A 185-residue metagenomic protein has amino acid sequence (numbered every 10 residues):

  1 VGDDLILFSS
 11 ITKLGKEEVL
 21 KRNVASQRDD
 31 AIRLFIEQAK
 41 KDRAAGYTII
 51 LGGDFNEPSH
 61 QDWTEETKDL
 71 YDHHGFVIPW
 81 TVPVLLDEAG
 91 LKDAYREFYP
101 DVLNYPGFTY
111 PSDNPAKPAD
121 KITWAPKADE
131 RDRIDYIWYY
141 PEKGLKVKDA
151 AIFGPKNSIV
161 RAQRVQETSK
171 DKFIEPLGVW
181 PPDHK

Functional and structural regions predicted by a protein language model:
V1-G2, G53-F55: Short loop/turn segments at strand-loop or loop-helix junctions that form parts of catalytic or ligand-binding pockets
G2-S26, E66-H73: A solvent-exposed, charged loop/short amphipathic helix patch at secondary-structure junctions
K21-A25, A31-L34, L85-E88, E97-Y99: Low-complexity, serine/threonine/proline-enriched polar segments
R22-D30, F76-V77, A128-D129: Soluble non-cytosolic domains of exported or imported proteins
V24-G52: His/acidic metal-ligating clusters that form di-metal
K41-I49, E57-K185: Metal-dependent phosphoester-hydrolase catalytic domains
